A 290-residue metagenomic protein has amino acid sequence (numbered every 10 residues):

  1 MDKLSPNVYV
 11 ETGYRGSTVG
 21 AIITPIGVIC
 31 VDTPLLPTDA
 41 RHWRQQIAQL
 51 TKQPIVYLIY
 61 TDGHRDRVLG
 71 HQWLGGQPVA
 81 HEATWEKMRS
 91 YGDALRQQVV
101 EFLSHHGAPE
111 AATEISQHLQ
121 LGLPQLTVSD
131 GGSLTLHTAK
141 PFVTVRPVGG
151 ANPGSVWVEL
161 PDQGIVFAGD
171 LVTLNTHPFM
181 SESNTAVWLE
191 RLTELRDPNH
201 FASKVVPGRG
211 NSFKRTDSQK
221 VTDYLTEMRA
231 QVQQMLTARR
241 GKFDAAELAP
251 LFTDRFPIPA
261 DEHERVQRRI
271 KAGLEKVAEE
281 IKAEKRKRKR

Functional and structural regions predicted by a protein language model:
D2-Q46, W157-D170: Conserved beta-strand hairpin/beta-sheet module of binuclear metal-dependent hydrolase folds, prominently
K3-V10, S133, K140-T144: Short, hydrophobic/aromatic-rich segments at coil-to-beta transitions
G13-Y14, T127, V148-N152: A short catalytic or substrate-binding loop motif that flags glycine-/basic-rich loops and adjacent residues that bind
P25-I29, T51-I55, A139: Short, surface-exposed connector motifs at secondary-structure boundaries
G27-I29, L35-P37, F142, R146-D223 (+1 more regions): Metallo-beta-lactamase
Q45-S129, S133-T135, A230: Active-site HxH/HxHxD metal-binding segment of metal-dependent hydrolases
H200, S212-R290: Accessory terminal helices/loops
